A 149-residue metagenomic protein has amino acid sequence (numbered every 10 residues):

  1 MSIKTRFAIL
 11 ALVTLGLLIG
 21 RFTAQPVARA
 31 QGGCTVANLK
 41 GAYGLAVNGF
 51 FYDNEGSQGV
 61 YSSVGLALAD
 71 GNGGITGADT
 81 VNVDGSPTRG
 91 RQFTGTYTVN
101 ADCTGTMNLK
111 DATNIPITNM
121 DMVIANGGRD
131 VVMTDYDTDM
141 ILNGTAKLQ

Functional and structural regions predicted by a protein language model:
M1-A11: Bacterial N-terminal signal peptides that target proteins for export
S2, G20-Q149: Mature soluble binding/inhibitory domains
L10-R21: Bacterial N-terminal signal peptides
